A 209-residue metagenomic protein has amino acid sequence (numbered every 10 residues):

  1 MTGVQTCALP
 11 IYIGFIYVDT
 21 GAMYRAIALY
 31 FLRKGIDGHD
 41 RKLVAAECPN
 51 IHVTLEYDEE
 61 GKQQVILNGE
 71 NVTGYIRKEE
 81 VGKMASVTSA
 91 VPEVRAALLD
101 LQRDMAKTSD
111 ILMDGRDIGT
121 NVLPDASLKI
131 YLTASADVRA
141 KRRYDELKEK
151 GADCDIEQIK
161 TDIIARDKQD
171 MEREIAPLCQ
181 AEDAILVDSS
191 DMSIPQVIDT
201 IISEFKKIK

Functional and structural regions predicted by a protein language model:
M1-L9: Short, small-residue-biased leader/transition segments that mark boundaries at the very start of proteins
Y12, K34, V91, M105-T108 (+2 more regions): Conserved, well-folded catalytic cores of nucleic-acid-processing and energy-transducing macromolecular machines
Y12-K78: N-terminal phosphate/diphosphate-binding loop that engages ATP/GTP or pyrophosphate donors across diverse enzyme folds
Y17, K129-Y131, A184-V187: Conserved beta-strand scaffold positions in the cores of enzyme catalytic domains, especially in NTP/NDP-utilizing
G21, G69, L98, L112 (+1 more regions): Residue-level signal for inorganic ion chemistry
I66-T73, G82, Y144-K150, Q169-K209: NTP-dependent small-molecule kinase module
T73-S89, E93-K150: ATP-dependent NMP and nucleoside kinases share a basic, alpha-helical "lid"
D117-I118, V122, I130-K141, K150-D162 (+2 more regions): Anionic, Ser/Thr-rich low-complexity intrinsically disordered regions
